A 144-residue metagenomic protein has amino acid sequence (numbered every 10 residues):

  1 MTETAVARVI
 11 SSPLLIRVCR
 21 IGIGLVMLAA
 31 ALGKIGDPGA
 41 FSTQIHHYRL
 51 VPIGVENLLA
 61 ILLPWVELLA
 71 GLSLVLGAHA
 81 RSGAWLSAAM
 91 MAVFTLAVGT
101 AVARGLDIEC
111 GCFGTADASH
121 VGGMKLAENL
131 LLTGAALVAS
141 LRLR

Functional and structural regions predicted by a protein language model:
T2-R144: Membrane-interfacial helix-loop segments of redox and metal-homeostasis proteins, especially TM-loop-TM junctions
